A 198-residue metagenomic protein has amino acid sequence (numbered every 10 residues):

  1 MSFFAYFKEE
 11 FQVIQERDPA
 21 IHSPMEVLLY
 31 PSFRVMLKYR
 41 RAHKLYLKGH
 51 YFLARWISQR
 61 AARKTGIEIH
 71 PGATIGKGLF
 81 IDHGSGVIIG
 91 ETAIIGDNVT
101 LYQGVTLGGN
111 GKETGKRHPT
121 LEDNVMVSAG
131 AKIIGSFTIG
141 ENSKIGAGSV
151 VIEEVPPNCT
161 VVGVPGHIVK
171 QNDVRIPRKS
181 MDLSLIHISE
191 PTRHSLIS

Functional and structural regions predicted by a protein language model:
M1-T65, I176-S189, R193: Terminal amphipathic alpha-helical/low-complexity segments used for targeting or macromolecular assembly
A62-V169: Structural signal for interior beta-strand "rungs" in well-ordered beta-sheet cores of soluble enzyme domains
S195-S198: Serine residues within intrinsically disordered or low-complexity segments
